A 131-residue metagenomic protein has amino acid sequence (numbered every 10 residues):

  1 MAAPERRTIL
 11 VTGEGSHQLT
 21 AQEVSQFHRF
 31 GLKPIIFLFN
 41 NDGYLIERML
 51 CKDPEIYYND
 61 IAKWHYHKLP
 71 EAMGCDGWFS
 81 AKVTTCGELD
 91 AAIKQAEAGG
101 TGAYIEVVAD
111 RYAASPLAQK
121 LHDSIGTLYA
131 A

Functional and structural regions predicted by a protein language model:
M1-A131: Thiamine diphosphate
